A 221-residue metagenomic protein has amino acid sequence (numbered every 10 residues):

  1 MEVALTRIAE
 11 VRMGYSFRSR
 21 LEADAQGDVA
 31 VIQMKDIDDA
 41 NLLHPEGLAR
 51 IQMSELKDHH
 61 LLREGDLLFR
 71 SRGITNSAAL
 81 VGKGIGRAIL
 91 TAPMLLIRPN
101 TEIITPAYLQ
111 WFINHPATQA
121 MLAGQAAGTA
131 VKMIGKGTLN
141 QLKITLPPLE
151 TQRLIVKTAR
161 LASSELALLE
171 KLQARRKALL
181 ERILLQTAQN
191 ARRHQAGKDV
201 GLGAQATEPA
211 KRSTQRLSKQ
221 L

Functional and structural regions predicted by a protein language model:
M1-L21, L146-A204, P209-L221: Non-catalytic DNA-recognition/assembly elements of restriction-modification systems
T6-R20, I37-E64: Sequence-specific dsDNA recognition surfaces
E22-V29, L48-A49, H60-L62, L80-A92: Short, surface-exposed loop/turn microsegments at beta-strand edges and helix-strand junctions
A30-Q33, L62, L67-R70: Short hydrophobic-aromatic micro-motifs
L56-K57, G84, T129: A structural connector/turn signal
S71-F112: A short beta-sheet element
A88-P93, G128-R153: A short glycine-rich beta-alpha junction/loop motif
P106-Q125: Glycine- and charge-enriched low-complexity intrinsically disordered segments
